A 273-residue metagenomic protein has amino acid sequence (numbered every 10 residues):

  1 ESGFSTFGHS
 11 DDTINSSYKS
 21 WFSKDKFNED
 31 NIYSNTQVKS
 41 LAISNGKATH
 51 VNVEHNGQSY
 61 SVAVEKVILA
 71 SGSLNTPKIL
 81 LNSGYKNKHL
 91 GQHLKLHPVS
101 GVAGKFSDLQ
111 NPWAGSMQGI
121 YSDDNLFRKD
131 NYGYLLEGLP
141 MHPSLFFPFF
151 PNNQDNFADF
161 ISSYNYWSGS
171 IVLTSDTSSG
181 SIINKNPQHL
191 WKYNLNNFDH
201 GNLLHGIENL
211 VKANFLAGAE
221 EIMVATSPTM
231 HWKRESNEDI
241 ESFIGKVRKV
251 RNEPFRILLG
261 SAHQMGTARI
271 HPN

Functional and structural regions predicted by a protein language model:
E1-S40, S44, E221-I257: Conserved redox-cofactor binding core of oxidoreductases
S16-S20, Y33, V62-A63, S71-K78 (+4 more regions): Generic recognition of stable, solvent-exposed alpha-helical segments in well-folded globular domains
K24, N28, A70, N82 (+3 more regions): Generic, well-ordered alpha-helical scaffold segments in large soluble proteins
Y33, I68, S168-S170: Hydrophobic/aromatic beta-strand patches that form the interior of the parallel beta-sheet core in alpha/beta enzyme
S34-T36, K47-T49, Y60, H263-G266 (+1 more regions): Short beta-strand or tight-loop elements that sit immediately N-terminal to catalytic metal-binding acidic residues
T36, L41, H50-Y121: Glycine-rich loop(s) and the adjacent beta-strand/alpha-helix scaffold that form part
T76-N82, A213, E221-P228: Extended, folded domain segments that form the structural surfaces/walls around functional sites
N87-N214, E221, G245, E253-T267 (+1 more regions): FAD cofactor-binding and catalytic pocket of flavoenzymes
